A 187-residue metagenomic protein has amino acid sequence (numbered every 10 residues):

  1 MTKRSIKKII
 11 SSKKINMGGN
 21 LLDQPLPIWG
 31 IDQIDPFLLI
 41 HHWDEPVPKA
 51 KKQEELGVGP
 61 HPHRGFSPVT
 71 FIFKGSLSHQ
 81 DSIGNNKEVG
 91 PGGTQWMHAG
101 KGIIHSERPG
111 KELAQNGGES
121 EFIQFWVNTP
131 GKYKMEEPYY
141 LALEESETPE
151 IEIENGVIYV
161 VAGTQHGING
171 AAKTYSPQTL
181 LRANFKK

Functional and structural regions predicted by a protein language model:
M1-S11: Short, Gly/Pro- and small/polar-rich lid/capping loops
I15-T70, T148, I153-K187: A short glycine-rich, His/Asp/Glu-containing loop-to-beta-strand
I34, P48-K49, Q80-D81, S106-E107 (+2 more regions): Short helix/loop capping segments that flank catalytic or ligand/cofactor-binding pockets
T70-P91, I103-S106: A short beta-strand-loop-beta hairpin characteristic of the jelly-roll/cupin
A99-Y133: Ligand-binding loop in jelly-roll beta-barrel domains
W126-I158: Long amphipathic alpha-helical segments that form oligomerization/scaffold cores
